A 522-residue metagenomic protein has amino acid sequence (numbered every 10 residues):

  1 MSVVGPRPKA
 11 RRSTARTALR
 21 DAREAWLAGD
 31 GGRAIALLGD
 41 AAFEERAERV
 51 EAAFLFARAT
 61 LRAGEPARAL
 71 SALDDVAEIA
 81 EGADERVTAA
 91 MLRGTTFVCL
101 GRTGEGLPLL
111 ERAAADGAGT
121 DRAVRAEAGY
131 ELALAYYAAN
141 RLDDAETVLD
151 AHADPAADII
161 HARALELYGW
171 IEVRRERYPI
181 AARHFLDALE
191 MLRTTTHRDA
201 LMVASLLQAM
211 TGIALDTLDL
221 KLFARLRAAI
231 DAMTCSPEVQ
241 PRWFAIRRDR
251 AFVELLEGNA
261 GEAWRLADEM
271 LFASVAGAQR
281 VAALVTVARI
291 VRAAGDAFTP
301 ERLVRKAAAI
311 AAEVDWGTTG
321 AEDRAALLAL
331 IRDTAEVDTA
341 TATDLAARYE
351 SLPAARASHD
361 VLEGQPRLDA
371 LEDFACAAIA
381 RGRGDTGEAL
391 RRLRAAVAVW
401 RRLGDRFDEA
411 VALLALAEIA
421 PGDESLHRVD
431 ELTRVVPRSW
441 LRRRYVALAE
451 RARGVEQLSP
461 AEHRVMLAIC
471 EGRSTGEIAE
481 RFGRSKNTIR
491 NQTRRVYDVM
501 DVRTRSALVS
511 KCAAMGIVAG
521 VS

Functional and structural regions predicted by a protein language model:
R12-A15, E45-A53, E81-T95, T120-E131 (+9 more regions): Alpha-solenoid helical repeat architecture
R16-L37, L55, C376-I379: Alpha-helical segment of the N-proximal tetratricopeptide repeat
L19-R23, G39, R58, T95 (+12 more regions): Amphipathic alpha-helical repeat scaffolds
A28, A63, L100, A139 (+10 more regions): Structural motif corresponding to the intra-repeat A-B loop/turn of tetratricopeptide repeats
A34, A69, G106, A145 (+6 more regions): Single-residue signature of alpha-solenoid repeat helices
A447-R494, D498-R503, A507-S522: Helix-turn-helix DNA-binding segment
